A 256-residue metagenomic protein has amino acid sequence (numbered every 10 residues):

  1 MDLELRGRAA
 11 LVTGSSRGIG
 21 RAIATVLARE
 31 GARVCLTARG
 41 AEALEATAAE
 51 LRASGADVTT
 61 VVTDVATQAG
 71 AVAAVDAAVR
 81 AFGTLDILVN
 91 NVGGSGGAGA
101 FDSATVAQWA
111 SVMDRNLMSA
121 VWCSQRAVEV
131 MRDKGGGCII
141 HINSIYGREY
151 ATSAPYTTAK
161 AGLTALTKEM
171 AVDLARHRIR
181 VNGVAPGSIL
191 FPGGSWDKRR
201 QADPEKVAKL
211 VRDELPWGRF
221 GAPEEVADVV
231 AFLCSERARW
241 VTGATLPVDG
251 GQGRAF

Functional and structural regions predicted by a protein language model:
A9, S16-R17: Conserved glycine-rich cofactor-binding loop
S95-A98, A231, T242-F256: Short C-terminal tail/terminal secondary-structure segment of NAD(P)H-dependent dehydrogenase/reductase domains
G99-F101, T105-A110, V207, V211: Substrate-binding pocket helix/loop in short-chain dehydrogenase/reductase
A104, Y150-T158, E169: Active-site loop-to-helix junction immediately N-terminal to the catalytic Tyr of the SDR YXXXK motif in Rossmann-fold
S124, A159, T167: Active-site helix of classical SDR
E129, V172-R176, R239: Alpha-helical segment proximal to the catalytic Tyr-Lys
R176, S188-E214, A255-F256: A glycine/serine/threonine-rich, flexible loop-to-helix segment that serves as the NAD(P) cofactor-binding "lid"
